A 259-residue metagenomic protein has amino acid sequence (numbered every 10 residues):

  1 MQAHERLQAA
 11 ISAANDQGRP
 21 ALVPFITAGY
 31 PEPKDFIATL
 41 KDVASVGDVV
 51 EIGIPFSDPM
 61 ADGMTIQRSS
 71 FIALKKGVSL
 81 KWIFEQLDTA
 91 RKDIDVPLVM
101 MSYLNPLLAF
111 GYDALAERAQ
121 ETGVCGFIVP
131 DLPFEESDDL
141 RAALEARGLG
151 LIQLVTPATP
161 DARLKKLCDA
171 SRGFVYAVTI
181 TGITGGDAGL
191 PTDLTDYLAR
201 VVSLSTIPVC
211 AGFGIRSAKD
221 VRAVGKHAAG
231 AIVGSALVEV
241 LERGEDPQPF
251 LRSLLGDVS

Functional and structural regions predicted by a protein language model:
Q2-A14, D58-R68, K75-D88, L107-D113 (+5 more regions): Active-site-adjacent beta->alpha loops and helix N-cap segments on the catalytic face of soluble alpha/beta enzymes
L22-I26, V50-I52, L98-S102, F127-V129 (+4 more regions): Hydrophobic faces of well-ordered beta-strands that scaffold small-molecule active sites in alpha/beta enzyme cores
P24, G53, A119, L167 (+2 more regions): Conserved, mostly hydrophobic/aromatic
T27-E32, M101-A109, P133-F134, V155-T159 (+1 more regions): Glycine-rich beta-to-alpha transition loops that act as phosphate-gripper elements at the mouths of alpha/beta enzyme
P33-A44, T159-D169, A211, I215-A231: Catalytic cores of alpha/beta
V46-D48, A119-C125, E145-I152, D169-V175 (+1 more regions): Glycine-enriched alpha-helix->loop->beta-strand junction motifs that scaffold or abut catalytic
V49-D58, T122-I128, P133-E136, A177-G185 (+2 more regions): Glycine-rich phosphate-binding active-site loops on the catalytic face of alpha/beta enzymes
I83, A199-I207, R216-S259: Alpha/beta catalytic cores of nucleotide-metabolism and tRNA/nucleoside-modifying enzymes
